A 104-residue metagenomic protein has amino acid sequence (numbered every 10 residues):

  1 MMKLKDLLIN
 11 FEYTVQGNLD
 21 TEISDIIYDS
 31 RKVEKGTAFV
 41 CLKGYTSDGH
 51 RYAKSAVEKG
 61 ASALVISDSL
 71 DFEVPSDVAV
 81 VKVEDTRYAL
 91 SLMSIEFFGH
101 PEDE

Functional and structural regions predicted by a protein language model:
M1-L92: N-terminal leader/targeting and accessory segments in enzymes
S94-E104: Walker A (P-loop) phosphate-binding motif
